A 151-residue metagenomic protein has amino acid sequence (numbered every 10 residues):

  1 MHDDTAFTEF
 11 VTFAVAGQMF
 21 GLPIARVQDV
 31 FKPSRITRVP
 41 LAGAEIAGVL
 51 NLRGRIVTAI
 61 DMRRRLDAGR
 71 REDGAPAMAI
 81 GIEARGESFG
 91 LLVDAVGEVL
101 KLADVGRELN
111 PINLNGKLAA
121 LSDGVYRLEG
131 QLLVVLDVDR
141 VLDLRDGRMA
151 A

Functional and structural regions predicted by a protein language model:
M1-A151: An acidic, low-aromatic, low-complexity terminal/linker signal
